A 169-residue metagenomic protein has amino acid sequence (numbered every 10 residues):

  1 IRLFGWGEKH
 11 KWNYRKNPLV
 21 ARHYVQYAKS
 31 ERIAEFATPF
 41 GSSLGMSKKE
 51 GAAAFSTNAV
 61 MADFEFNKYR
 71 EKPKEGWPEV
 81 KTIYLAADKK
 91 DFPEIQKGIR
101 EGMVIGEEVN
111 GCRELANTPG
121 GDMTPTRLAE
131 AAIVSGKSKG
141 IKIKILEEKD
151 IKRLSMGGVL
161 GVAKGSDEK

Functional and structural regions predicted by a protein language model:
I1-K169: Short amphipathic alpha-helical segment within the helicase RecA-like ATPase core that mediates nucleic-acid
